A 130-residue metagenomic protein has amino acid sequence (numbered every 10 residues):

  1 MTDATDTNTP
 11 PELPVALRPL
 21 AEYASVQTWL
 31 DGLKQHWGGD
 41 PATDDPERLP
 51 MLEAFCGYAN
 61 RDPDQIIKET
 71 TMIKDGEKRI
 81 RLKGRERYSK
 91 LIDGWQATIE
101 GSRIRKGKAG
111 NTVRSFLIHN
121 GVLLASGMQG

Functional and structural regions predicted by a protein language model:
T2-H36, I118-Q129: N-terminal DNA-binding module of tyrosine recombinases/phage integrases
G39-L124: Non-catalytic DNA-binding core/recognition domains of DNA-processing enzymes
